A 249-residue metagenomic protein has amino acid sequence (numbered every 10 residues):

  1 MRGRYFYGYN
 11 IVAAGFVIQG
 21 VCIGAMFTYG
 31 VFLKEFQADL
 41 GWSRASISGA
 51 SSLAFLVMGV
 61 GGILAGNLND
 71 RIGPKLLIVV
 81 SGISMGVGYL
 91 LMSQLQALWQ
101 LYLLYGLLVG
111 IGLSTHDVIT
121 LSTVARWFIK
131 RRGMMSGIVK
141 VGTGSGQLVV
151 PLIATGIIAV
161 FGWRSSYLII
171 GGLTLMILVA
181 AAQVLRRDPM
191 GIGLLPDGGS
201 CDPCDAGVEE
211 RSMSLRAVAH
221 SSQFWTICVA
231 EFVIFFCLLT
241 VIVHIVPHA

Functional and structural regions predicted by a protein language model:
G20, G88, Q100-T115, F232: Hydrophobic core of transmembrane alpha-helices in multi-pass small-molecule transporters, especially MFS/SLC-type
F27, F55-I63, Q147-L148: Residue-level signature of mid-helix packing/kink "hotspots" within the transmembrane helices of 12-pass Major
Y29-K34, R216-A249: Extracytoplasmic gate region of multi-pass secondary transporters
F36, S114-F128, S136: Intracellular juxtamembrane helix-capping segments at the cytosolic ends of symmetry-related transmembrane helices
F36-Q37, L68-N69, L152-G162, A249: Interfacial helix-cap and linker-helix signal at transmembrane-aqueous boundaries of multi-pass secondary transporters
V60-L98: Conserved MFS/SLC helix-loop-helix module at the cytosolic interface between two early adjacent transmembrane helices
G142-M190: Helix-loop-helix hairpin linking two adjacent transmembrane segments in secondary transporters
R186-M213: Flexible cytoplasmic inter-helical loops of multi-pass small-molecule transporters
